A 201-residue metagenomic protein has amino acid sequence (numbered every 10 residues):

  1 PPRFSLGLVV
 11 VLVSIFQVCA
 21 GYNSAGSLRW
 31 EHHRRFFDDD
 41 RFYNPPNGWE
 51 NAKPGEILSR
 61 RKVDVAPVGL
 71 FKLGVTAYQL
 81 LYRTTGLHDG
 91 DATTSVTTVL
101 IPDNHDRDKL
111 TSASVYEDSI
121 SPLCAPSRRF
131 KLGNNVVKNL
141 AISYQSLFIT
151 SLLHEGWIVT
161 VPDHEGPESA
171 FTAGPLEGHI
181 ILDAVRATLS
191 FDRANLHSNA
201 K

Functional and structural regions predicted by a protein language model:
P1-Y22: Fungal secretory targeting signals
F16-D106: Catalytic-loop region of hydrolases
L80-L81, L110-S114, I158-D163, K201: Structural recognition of the beta-strand scaffold that forms the well-ordered cores of secreted hydrolase catalytic
L87-V96, L100-S151, D163: Short, surface-exposed "cap/lid" segments of acyl-processing enzymes
D118-I120, V159, A187: Serine-hydrolase catalytic-loop signature spanning alpha/beta hydrolases and amidase-signature enzymes
Y144, T172-A194: Alpha/beta-hydrolase active-site loop
D163-G174: Active-site catalytic motif of lipid deacylating hydrolases and related acyltransferases
A194-K201: Alpha/beta-hydrolase fold nucleophile elbow
